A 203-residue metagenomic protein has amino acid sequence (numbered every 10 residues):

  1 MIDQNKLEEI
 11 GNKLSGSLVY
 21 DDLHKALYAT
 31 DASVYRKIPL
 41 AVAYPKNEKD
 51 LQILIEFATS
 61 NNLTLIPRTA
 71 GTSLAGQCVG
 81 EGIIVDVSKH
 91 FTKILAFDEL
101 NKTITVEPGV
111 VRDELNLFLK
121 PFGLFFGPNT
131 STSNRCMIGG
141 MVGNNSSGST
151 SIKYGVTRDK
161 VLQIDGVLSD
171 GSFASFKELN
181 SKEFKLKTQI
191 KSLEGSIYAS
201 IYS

Functional and structural regions predicted by a protein language model:
M1-E56, S60, A70-K102, S131 (+1 more regions): N-terminal flexible segment immediately upstream of the FAD-binding catalytic core in FAD-dependent oxidoreductases
D50, L63, N145-G148: Charged, amphipathic alpha-helical interaction segments
S60-N61, F122: Helix C-cap/helix->beta junction micro-motif
L63-T64, F125: Residue-level detector of anion-binding/catalytic polar loops
K93-F97, T103-S203: FAD-binding subdomain of flavoenzyme oxidoreductases
